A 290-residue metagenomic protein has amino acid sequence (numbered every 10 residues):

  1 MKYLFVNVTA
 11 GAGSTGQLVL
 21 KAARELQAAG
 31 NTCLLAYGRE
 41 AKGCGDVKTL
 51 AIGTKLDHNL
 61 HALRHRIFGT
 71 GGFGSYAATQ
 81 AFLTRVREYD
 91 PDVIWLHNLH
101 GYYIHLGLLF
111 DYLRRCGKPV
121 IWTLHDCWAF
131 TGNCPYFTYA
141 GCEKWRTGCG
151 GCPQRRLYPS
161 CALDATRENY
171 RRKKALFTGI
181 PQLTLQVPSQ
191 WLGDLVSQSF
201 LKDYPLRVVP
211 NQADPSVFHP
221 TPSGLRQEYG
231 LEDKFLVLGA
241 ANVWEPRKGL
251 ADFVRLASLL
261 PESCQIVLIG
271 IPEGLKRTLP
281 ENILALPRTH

Functional and structural regions predicted by a protein language model:
M1, P222-V237: Nucleotide-sugar donor-binding and catalytic loop/hinge architecture of NDP-sugar-dependent glycosyltransferases
M1-K48, Y89, R114-K118, R255-P261: N-terminal subdomain of nucleotide-sugar transferases
A28-V93, A285: A conserved catalytic-core segment of Leloir-type glycosyltransferases
L83-I104, K118-H125: Short N-terminal targeting/anchoring amphipathic segment
R115, K144-L185, Q198-F200, Y204-P205: Membrane-proximal helix-turn-helix segments that form the acceptor-binding/catalytic region of lipid-linked
Q186, G230-K248, V254-S258: Conserved donor-binding/catalytic core segment of Leloir-type glycosyltransferases
D194-S197, A213-E228, R277-T278: Acidic anion/phosphate-binding donor-loop and adjacent secondary structure in glycosyltransferase catalytic cores
C264, G270-H290: Nucleotide-activated donor-binding/catalytic signature segment of Leloir-type glycosyltransferases, i.e., the conserved
